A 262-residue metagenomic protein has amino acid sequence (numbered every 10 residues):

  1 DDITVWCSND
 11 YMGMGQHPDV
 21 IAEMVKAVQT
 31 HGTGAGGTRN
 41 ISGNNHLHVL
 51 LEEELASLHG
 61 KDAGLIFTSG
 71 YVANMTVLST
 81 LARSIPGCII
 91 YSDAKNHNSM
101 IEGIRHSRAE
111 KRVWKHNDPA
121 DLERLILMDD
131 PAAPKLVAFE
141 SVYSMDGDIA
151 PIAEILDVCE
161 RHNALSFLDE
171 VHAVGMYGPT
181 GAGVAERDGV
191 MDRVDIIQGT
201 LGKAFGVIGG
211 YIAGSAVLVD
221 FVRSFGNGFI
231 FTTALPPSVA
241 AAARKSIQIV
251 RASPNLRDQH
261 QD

Functional and structural regions predicted by a protein language model:
D1-H31, A164: N-terminal "arm"/small-domain region of PLP-dependent enzymes with the aminotransferase-like
D10, R112, H116-L168: Active-site phosphate-binding strand-loop segment of PLP-dependent enzymes
I21-S69: Conserved N-terminal alpha-helix of the aminotransferase class I/II PLP-enzyme fold
G60, H106-R108, H162, R193: Short, structured coil segments at secondary-structure junctions
S69, Y91-S107: Substrate-binding/gating loop at the entrance of the active-site cleft, primarily in PLP-dependent aminotransferase-like
L78-N98, P119: Conserved PLP-anchoring active-site segment centered on the Schiff-base-forming lysine
H162-L165, H172, Y177-D262: Active-site C-terminal subdomain of aminotransferase-like
